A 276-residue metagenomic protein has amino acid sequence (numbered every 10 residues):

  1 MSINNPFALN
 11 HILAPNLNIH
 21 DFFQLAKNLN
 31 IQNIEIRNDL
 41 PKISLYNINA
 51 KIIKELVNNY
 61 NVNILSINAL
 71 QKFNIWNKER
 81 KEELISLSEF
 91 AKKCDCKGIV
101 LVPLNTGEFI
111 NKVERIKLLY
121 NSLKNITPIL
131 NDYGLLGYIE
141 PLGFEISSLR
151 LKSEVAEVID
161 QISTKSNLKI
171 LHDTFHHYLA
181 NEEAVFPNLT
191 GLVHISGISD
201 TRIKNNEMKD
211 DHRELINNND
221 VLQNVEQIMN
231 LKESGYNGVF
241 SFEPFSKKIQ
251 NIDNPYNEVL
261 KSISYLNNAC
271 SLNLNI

Functional and structural regions predicted by a protein language model:
M1-A8, N16-N30, N58-Y60, S86-C96 (+1 more regions): Histidine-acidic metal/acid-base catalytic patches
Q32, I36-N121, H176, N237 (+1 more regions): Structural motif corresponding to the early beta-alpha repeats
I64-N68, L136, N206: Short, basic/glycine-rich phosphate-binding loops at helix/coil junctions that contact nucleotide phosphates
S122-P128: Histidine/acidic residue-rich metal-binding segments in metalloenzymes
Y133-I139, S166-I170: Short, structured loop/turn "capping" segments at alpha-beta junctions
L136-R150: Hydrophobic, aromatic-enriched interface-forming segments
